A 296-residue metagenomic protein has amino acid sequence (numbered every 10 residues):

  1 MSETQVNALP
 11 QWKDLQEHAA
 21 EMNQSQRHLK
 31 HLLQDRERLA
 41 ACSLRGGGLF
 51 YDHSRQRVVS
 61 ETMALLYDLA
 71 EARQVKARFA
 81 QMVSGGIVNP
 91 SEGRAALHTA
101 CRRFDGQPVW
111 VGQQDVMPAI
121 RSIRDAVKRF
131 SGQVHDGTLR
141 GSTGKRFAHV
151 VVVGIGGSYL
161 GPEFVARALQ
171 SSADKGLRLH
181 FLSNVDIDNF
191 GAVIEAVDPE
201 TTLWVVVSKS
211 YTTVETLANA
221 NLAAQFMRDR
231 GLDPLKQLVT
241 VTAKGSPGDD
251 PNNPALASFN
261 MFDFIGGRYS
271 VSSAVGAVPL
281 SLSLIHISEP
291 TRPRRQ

Functional and structural regions predicted by a protein language model:
S2-T4: Expand to "…catalyze enediolate/carbanion chemistry for C-C bond making/breaking, isomerization, decarboxylation
V6-D14, H18-T143: Extended, charge-enriched "interface" segments that sit outside catalytic cores
L32-Q34, V153, T291: Single, functionally critical "micro-switch" positions that shape active/binding sites and transmembrane helices
R129-G137, G144-S288: Glycine-rich phosphate-binding loops that contact phosphosugars or nucleotide phosphates
H286-Q296: Single conserved hydrophobic/aromatic residue that forms the stacking wall/gate of nucleotide- or nucleobase-binding
